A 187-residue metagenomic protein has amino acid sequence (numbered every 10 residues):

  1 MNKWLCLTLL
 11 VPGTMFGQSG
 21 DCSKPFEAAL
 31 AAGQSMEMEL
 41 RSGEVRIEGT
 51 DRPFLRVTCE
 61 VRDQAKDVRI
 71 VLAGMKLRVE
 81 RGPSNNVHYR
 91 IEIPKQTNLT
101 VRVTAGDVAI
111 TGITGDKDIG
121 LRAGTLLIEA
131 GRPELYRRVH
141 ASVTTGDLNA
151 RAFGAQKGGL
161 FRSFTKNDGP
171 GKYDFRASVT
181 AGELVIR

Functional and structural regions predicted by a protein language model:
W4-F54, R62-Q64, G82-E92, F153-K172: Short acidic/polar N-terminal linker immediately downstream of export determinants
C22-A29, T58-E60, D67, K76-G82 (+2 more regions): Short, surface-exposed interaction patches in beta-rich subdomains that mediate adhesion/assembly near membranes
S35-L40, V45-D51, L99, I113 (+2 more regions): A generic structured-segment signal
G43, G106, L127-A130: Extended lipid/amphipathic-ligand handling interfaces
F54-R56, A73-R78, N98: Short, hydrophobic/aromatic-rich segments at coil-to-beta transitions
R69-V71: Transition segment at domain starts
N98-T111, D116-D118: Mid-length scaffold segments of soluble, non-membrane domains
